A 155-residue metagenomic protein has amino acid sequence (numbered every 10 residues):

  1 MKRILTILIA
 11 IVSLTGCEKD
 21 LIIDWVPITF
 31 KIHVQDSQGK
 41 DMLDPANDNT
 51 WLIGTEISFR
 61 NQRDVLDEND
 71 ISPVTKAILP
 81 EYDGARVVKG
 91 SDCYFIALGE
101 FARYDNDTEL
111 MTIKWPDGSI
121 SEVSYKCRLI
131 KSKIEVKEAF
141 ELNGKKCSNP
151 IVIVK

Functional and structural regions predicted by a protein language model:
K2-I7: Sec-dependent signal peptide recognition, specifically the positively charged N-region followed immediately by
L14-G16: C-terminal motif of bacterial Sec signal peptides marking the signal peptidase cleavage site
E18-I28, H33, F59-K155: Extracytoplasmic cysteine-anchoring/structural motifs
V26-P27, P45-G54: Short coil-to-beta strand junction motifs in C2/discoidin
V34-D48: Short amphipathic, basic-aromatic surface patches that mediate peripheral association with negatively charged
M42, E56-S58: Short aromatic-acidic-glycine turn motif
